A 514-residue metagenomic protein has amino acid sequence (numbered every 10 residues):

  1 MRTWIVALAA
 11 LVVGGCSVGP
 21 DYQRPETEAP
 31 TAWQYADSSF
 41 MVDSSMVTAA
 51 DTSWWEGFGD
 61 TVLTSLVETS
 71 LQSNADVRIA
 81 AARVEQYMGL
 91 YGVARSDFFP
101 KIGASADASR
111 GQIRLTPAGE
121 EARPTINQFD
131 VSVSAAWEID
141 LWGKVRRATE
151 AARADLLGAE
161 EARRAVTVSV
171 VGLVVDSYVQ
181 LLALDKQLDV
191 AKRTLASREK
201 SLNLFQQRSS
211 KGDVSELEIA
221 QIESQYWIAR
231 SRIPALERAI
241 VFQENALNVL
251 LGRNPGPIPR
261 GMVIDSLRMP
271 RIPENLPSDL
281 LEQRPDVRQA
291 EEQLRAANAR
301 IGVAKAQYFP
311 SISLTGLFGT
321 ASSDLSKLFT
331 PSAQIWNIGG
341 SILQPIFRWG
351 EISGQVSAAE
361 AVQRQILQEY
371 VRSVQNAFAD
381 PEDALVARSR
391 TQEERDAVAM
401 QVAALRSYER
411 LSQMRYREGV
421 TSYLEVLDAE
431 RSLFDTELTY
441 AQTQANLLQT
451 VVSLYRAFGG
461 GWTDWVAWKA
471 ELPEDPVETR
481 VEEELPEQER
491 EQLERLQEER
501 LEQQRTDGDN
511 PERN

Functional and structural regions predicted by a protein language model:
R2-A7, V12-Q72, F129, R153 (+5 more regions): Terminal intrinsically disordered/low-complexity segments used for targeting and assembly
S17-L173, S177, S311-G316, I335-N337 (+2 more regions): Short flexible linkers and secondary-structure junctions
R78-I79, R95-S96, I139-T167, R193 (+9 more regions): Sec/SRP-type N-terminal targeting helices
Q112-I113, S322-D324: Short, solvent-exposed loop/turn segments at secondary-structure junctions
V145, A154, E161-L276, A387 (+4 more regions): Periplasmic alpha-helical coiled-coil/stalk elements that build and connect Gram-negative outer-membrane
S209-D213, Y416-V420, A457, G461: A short glycine-centered flexible hinge/capping loop motif at secondary-structure junctions
L411-L448: C-terminal structured "cap/appendage" subdomains that terminate the fold
